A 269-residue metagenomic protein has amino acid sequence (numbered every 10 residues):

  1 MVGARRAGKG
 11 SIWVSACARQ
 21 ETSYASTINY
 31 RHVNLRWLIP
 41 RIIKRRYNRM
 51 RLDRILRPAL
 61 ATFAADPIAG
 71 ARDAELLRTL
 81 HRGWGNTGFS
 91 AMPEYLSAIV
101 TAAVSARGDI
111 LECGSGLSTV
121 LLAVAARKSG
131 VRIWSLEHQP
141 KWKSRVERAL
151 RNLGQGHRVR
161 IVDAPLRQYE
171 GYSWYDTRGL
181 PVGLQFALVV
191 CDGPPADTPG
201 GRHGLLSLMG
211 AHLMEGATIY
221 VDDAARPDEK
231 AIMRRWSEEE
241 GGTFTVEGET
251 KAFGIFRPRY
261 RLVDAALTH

Functional and structural regions predicted by a protein language model:
C17, S23-T79, G83, H269: Membrane-proximal basic amphipathic "stem/tether" segments
E75-T101: Class I SAM-dependent methyltransferase Rossmann-like catalytic core, especially the SAM/SAH-binding loop
A106-G114: Conserved class I S-adenosyl-L-methionine
T119-K128: Conserved SAM-binding loop of SAM-dependent methyltransferases across substrates and taxa, primarily the Class I
R132-E137: Conserved SAM-binding motif I beta-strand of class I
R148-G183: S-adenosyl-L-methionine
G183-D192: Short SAM/SAH-binding signature in class I
P195-H269: C-terminal substrate-binding/active-site "lid" region of AdoMet-derived donor-dependent transferases
